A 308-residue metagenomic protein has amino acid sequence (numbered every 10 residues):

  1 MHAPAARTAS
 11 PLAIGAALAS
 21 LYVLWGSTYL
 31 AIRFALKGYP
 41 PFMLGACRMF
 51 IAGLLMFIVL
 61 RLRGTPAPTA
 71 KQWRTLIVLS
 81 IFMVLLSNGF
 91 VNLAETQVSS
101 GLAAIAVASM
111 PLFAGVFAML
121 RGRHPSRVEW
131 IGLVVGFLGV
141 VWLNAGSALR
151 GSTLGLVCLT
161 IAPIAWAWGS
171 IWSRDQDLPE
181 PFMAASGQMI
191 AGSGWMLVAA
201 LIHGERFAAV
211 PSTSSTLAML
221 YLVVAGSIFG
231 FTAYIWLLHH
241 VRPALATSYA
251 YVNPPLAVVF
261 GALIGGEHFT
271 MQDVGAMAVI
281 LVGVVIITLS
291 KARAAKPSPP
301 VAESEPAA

Functional and structural regions predicted by a protein language model:
H2-R7, R48-M49, A145, S215-L217 (+1 more regions): C-terminal-most transmembrane helix of multi-pass membrane proteins
A13, G38-L86, P111-F117, I164-G169 (+4 more regions): Transmembrane alpha-helices of multi-pass small-molecule transport proteins
L24, T28-Y29, F57-A103, V107 (+2 more regions): Specific transmembrane alpha-helical segments of multi-pass solute transporters/efflux pumps, especially DMT/EamA
S27, A31-F34, G38, A52-T69 (+6 more regions): Membrane-interface helix-cap regions at the ends of transmembrane helices in multi-pass membrane proteins
M43-L54, M83-V84, N88-R123, A162 (+1 more regions): Specific alpha-helical transmembrane segments that line the substrate/conduction pathway and gating interfaces
G45-C47, L102-S109, W172-G194, V223-L263: Helix-helix packing/entry segments at the starts of transmembrane helices
M56, F113-V116, L133, A148-E205 (+4 more regions): Transmembrane alpha-helical segments that form core, pore/gating elements of small-molecule transporters/exporters
M56, I77-L79, A108-S109, P125-A145 (+5 more regions): Hydrophobic transmembrane alpha-helices of multi-pass small-molecule transport proteins
